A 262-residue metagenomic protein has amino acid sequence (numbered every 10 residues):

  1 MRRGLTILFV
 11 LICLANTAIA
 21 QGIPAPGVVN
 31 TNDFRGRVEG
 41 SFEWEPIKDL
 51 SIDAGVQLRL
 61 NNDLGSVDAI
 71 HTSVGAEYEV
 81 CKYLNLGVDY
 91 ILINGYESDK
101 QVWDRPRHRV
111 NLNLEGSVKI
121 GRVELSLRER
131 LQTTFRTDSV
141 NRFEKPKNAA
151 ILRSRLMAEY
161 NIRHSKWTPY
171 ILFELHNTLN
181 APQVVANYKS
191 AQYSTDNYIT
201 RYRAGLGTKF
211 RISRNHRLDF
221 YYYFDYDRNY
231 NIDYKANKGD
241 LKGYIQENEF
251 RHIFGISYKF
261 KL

Functional and structural regions predicted by a protein language model:
M1-A25, Y258-L262: Bacterial Sec-dependent N-terminal signal peptides
A25-V28, L58-N62, E97-Q101, D138-K145 (+2 more regions): Extracellular loop and loop/strand-boundary signature of outer-membrane beta-barrel proteins
G27-R35, R59-A69, D99-V102, Y198 (+1 more regions): Solvent-exposed loop/turn segments connecting transmembrane beta-strands in outer-membrane beta-barrel proteins
V38-G40, S73-V74, L112-L114, S154-L156 (+2 more regions): Membrane-embedded beta-strands of outer-membrane beta-barrel proteins, especially the hydrophobic/small aromatic
K48-A54, Y83-V88, G121-L125, H164-T168 (+1 more regions): Repeated loop/turn-to-beta-strand initiation elements of outer-membrane beta-barrel proteins
G87-K147, E174: Outer-membrane beta-barrel translocator/channel fold
L114, N248-L262: Outer-membrane beta-barrel "beta-signal"
Q132-N237, F260-L262: Outer-membrane beta-barrel transmembrane domain signature
